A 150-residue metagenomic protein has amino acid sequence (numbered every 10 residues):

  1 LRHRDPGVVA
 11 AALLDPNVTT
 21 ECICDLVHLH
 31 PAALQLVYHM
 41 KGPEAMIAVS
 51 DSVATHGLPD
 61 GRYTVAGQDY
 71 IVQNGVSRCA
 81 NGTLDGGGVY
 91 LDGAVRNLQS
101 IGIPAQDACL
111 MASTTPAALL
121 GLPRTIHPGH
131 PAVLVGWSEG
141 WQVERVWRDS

Functional and structural regions predicted by a protein language model:
H3, G7-L26, A33-W137: His/Asp/Glu-enriched, well-ordered alpha-helical/loop segment that forms or immediately abuts the divalent-metal
G140: Flexible loop residues that form catalytic and substrate-binding hotspots at small-molecule/glycan-binding clefts
V146: A general nucleic-acid interaction/assembly signal
D149-S150: Glycine-centered positions in the ABC transporter ATPase nucleotide-binding domain
